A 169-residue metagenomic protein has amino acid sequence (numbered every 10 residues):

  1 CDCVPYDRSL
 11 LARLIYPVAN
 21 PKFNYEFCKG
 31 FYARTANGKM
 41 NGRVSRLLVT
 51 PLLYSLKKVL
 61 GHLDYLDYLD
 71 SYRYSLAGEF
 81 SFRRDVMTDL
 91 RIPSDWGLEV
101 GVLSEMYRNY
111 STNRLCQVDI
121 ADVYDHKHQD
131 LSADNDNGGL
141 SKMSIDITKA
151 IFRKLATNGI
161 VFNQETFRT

Functional and structural regions predicted by a protein language model:
C1-D7, N20, M87, P93: Catalytic cores of nucleotide-enabled group-transfer and carboxylate-activating enzymes in metabolic and assembly-line
P5-A36: Conserved donor-nucleotide/metal-binding helix-loop-beta segment in metal-dependent transferases, i.e., the alpha-helix
A12, R46-Y54, K58, V100 (+1 more regions): Residues on a specific face of well-ordered alpha-helices
A33-N37, M87-T88, V123-H126: A short, flexible beta-alpha/helix-coil linker loop
R34-R43, L60-E79: A recurrent flexible, glycine/aromatic-enriched loop bordering the glycosyltransferase active site that acts as
R46, F80, W96: Residues that recognize and position ribonucleotide moieties
V49-L60, R73-D89: Conserved nucleotide-sugar donor-binding and metal-coordinating catalytic region shared by glycosyltransferases
W96, V100-T169: C-terminal catalytic/acceptor-binding lobe
